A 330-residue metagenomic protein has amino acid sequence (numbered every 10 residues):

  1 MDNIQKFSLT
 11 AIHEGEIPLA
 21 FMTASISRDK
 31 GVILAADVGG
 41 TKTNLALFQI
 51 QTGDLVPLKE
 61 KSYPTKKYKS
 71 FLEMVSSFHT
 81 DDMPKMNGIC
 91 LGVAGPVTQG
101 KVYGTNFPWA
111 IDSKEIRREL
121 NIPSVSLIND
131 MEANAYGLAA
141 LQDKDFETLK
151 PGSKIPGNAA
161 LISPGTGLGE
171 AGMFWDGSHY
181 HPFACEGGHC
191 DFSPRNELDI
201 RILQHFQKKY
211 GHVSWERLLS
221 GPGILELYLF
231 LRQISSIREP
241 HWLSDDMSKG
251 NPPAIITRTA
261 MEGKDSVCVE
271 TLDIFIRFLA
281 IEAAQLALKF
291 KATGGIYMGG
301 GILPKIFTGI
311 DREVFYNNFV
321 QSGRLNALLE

Functional and structural regions predicted by a protein language model:
D2-K85, R201-E330: ATP-binding/phosphotransfer module of carbohydrate and carboxylate kinases, centering on a glycine-rich
I12-R28, L127-A159: Conserved phosphate-binding catalytic cores of ATP/NTP-utilizing and phosphoryl-transfer enzymes
V32, N44-A46, N158-A160, G169-A171: Conserved beta-strand and immediately adjacent loop positions that scaffold enzyme active sites
I33-D37, M86-C90, S126, G152 (+2 more regions): Short glycine-aspartate micro-motif
T43, P96-T98, G167-A171, E226 (+1 more regions): Short, acidic Gly/Pro/Ser/Thr-rich loop/turn segments
Q49-D54, T105-A110, L141-L149, W175-F183 (+1 more regions): A glycine- and small-aliphatic-rich helix-loop capping segment at beta-alpha/alpha-beta transitions that lines
D82-L127, A135-D145, L161, K305-T308: Short beta-strand-loop/turn "lid" adjacent to the catalytic site in phosphate-handling enzymes
M131, A160, T166-S236: Glycine-rich phosphate-binding loop plus the immediately following alpha-helix
